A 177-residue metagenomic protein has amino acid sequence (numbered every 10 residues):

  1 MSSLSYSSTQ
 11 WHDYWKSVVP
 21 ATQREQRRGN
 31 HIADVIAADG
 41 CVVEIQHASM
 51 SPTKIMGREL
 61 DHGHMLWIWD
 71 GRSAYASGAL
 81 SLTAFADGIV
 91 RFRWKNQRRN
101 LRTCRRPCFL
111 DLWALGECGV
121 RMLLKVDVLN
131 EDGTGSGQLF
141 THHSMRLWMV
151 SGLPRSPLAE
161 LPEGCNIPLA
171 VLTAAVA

Functional and structural regions predicted by a protein language model:
M1, W67-W69: Short internal beta-strands
M1-H31, A37-A38: Acidic-basic catalytic patches of nuclease active cores, encompassing PD-(D/E)XK and other metal-cofactor nuclease
T9, S51, T141-H143: Helix N-terminus capping/helix-initiation residues
Q10-W15, A38-Q46, L82-G88: Short linear motifs at secondary-structure transitions and domain/linker junctions
V35-S51, R58, H62, W67: Conserved catalytic cores of phosphodiester-cleaving nucleases, focusing on short active-site segments
T53-G57, S77-A79: A short, polar/proline- and glycine-enriched secondary-structure boundary/capping micro-motif
D70-A177: Non-catalytic C-terminal interaction segments of nucleic acid-processing enzymes
